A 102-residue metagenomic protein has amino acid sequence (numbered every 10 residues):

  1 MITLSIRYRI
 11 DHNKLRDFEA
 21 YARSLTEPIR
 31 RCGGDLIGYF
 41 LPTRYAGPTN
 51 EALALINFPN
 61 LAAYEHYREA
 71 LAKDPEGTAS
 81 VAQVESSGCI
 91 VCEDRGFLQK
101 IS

Functional and structural regions predicted by a protein language model:
M1-I2, S102: Absolute protein N-terminus
I2-Y8, L53: Active-site-flanking beta-strand signature of metal-NTP-handling nucleotidyl enzymes and homologous cyclase-like
Y8-H12, I56-N60: Short beta-strand-to-loop capping motifs
I10-A20: Short, surface-exposed ligand-recognition loops at beta-strand->loop->(often short) alpha-helix junctions that present
A20-I37, N57-R95: An amphipathic, aromatic/His-enriched active-site/gating alpha helix that lines ligand/cofactor pockets
P42-P48, E85-G88: A short beta-turn/loop motif at secondary-structure boundaries
T49-E51, C92: A structure-centric signal for secondary-structure junctions around beta-strands
F97-K100: Edge beta-strand at a domain terminus
